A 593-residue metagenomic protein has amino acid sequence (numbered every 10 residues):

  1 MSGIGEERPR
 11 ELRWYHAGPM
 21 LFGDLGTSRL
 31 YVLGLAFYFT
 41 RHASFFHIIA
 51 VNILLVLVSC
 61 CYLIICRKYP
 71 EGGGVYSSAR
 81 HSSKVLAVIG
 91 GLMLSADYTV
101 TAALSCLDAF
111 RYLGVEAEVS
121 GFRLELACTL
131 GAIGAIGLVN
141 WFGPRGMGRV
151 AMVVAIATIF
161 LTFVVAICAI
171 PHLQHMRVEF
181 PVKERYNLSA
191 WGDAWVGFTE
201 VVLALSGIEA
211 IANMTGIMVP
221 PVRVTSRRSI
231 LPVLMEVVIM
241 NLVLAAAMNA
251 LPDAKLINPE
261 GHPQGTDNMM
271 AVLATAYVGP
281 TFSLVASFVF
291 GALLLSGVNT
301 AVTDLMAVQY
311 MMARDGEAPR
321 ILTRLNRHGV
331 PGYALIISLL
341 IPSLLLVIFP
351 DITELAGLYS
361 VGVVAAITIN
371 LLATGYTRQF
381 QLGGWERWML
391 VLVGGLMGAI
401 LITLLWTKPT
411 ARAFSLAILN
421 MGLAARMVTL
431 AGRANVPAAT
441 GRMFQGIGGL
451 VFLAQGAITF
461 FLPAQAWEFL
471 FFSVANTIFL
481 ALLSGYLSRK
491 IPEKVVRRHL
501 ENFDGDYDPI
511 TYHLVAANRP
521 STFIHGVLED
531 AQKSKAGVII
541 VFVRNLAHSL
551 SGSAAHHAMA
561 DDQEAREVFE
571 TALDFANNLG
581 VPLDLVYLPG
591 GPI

Functional and structural regions predicted by a protein language model:
M1-V32, S77, V88, G192-G197: Membrane-interface "cap" regions at the ends of multi-pass membrane proteins
G3, M152-G207, N213, M235 (+4 more regions): Helix-loop-helix junctions that connect adjacent transmembrane segments in multi-pass membrane transporters
L33-G91, A103-A132, L234-L242: Extracellular loop-to-transmembrane helix junctions
G74, S229-G297, I321-V347: TM-loop-TM module centered on a large, flexible mid-protein loop between adjacent transmembrane helices in multi-pass
V85-A87, F122-L130, V219-M240, Y310-V347 (+1 more regions): Loop-to-transmembrane helix boundary motifs in multi-pass membrane proteins
G131-H172, S229-P232, T300, L358-I369 (+4 more regions): Membrane-interface loop-to-helix entry segments
V150, I321-G332, I367-A413, M427-F452: C-terminal membrane-solvent junction of multi-pass transporters and transport-like membrane proteins
A464, F503-E564, V568, F575-V586: Small/aliphatic-rich secondary-structure junction motif
